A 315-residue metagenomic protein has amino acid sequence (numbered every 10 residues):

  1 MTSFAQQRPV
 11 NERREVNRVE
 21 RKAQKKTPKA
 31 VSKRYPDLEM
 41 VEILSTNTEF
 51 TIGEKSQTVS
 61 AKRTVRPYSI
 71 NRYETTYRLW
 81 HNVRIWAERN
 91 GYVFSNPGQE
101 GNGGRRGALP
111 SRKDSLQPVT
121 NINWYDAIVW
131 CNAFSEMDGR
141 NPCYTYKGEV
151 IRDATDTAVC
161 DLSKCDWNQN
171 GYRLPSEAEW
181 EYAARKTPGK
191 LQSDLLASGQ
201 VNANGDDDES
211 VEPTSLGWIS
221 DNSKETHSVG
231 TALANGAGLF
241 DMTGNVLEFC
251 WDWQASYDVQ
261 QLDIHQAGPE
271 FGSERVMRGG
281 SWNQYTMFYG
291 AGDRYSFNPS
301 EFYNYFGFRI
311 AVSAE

Functional and structural regions predicted by a protein language model:
A5-Q7: Boundary at the C-terminal end of the N-terminal hydrophobic targeting segment
A30-L44, Q169-Y172: GGW-centered surface loops in extracellular recognition modules
V41-E42, S69-N71, P118-N121, R173-P175 (+7 more regions): Structural recognition of the beta-strand scaffold that forms the well-ordered cores of secreted hydrolase catalytic
T48-V59, Y77-N82, R89-V93, Y182 (+2 more regions): Short, solvent-exposed loop/turn elements at domain surfaces
E49-P67, V93-N96, T226-A232, F288-Y303: Short, polar loop/linker segments at the starts of domains and inter-domain junctions
A61, P188-G189, D194, G199-V201 (+2 more regions): Surface-exposed recognition segments
T64-P213, A255, S313-E315: Active-site microenvironments of metalloenzymes and redox enzymes
D161-W167, D208-T243, Y295-N298: Short, well-ordered junction/capping motifs at the entry into regular secondary structure
